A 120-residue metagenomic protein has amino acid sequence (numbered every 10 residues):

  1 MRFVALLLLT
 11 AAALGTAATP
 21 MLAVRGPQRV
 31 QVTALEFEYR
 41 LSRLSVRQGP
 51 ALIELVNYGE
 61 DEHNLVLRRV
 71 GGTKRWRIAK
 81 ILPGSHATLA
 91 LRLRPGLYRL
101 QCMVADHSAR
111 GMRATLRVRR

Functional and structural regions predicted by a protein language model:
A5-G15: Bacterial N-terminal signal peptides
T19-R25, R29-T33, E38, I81-R120: Extracellular/periplasmic metallocenter environments
G26, G49, G59-H63, R110-M112: Short loop/turn segments at connectors of secondary-structure elements within structured domains
R40-S42, W76: Surface-exposed, proline-enriched loop/turn segments that connect beta strands in immunoglobulin-like
S42-D61, A87-Q101: Beta-strand cores of secreted/periplasmic/IMS beta-sandwich domains, seen most often in copper-related folds
N64-R68: Beta-strand signatures of extracellular beta-sandwich domains
R69-G71, S108: Solvent-exposed strand-loop boundary residues in beta-sheet-rich modules
G72-A79: Surface-exposed loop/edge segments in extracytoplasmic proteins
